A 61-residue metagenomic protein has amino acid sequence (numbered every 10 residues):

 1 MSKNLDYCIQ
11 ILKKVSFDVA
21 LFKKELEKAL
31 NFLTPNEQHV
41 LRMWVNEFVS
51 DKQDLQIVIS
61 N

Functional and structural regions predicted by a protein language model:
M1-K23: N-terminal acidic leader/helix
S16-A20, P35, S50: Residues in soluble alpha-helical coiled-coils and helical-bundle/repeat scaffolds
E27-L33: Amphipathic alpha-helical segments that form the core helices of the histone-fold
Q38-N61: Short, charged early-sequence alpha-helical segments and their helix-coil boundaries
